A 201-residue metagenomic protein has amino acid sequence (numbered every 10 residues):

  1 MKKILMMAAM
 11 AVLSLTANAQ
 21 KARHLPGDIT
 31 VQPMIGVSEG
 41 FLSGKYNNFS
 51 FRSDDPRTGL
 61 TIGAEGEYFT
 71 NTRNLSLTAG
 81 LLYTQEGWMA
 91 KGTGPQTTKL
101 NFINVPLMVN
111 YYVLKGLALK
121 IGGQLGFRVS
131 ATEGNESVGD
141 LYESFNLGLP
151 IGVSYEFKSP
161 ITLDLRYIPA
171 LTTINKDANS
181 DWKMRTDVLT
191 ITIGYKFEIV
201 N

Functional and structural regions predicted by a protein language model:
A22, E65-F69, M108-N110, G152-E156 (+2 more regions): Transmembrane beta-barrel domains of outer membrane proteins
G27-V31, D54-L60, K99-I103, E143-L149 (+1 more regions): Residues that define the transmembrane beta-barrel architecture of outer-membrane proteins
V31-I35, L77-L81, L107, I121 (+3 more regions): Membrane-embedded beta-strand positions of outer-membrane beta-barrel proteins
V37-S43, Y68-T70, Y83-G87, L125-V129 (+2 more regions): Transmembrane beta-strands of outer-membrane beta-barrel pores
S38-E65: Surface-exposed strand-loop-strand hairpins of Gram-negative outer-membrane beta-barrel proteins
S43-S50, M89-Q96, A131-G139, N175-S180: Outer-membrane beta-barrel translocator domains and adjoining extracellular loop/strand segments of Gram-negative
R73-L77, G116-L119, S159-L165, V200-N201: Repeated loop/turn-to-beta-strand initiation elements of outer-membrane beta-barrel proteins
Y155-I161, R185-N201: Outer-membrane beta-barrel "beta-signal"
